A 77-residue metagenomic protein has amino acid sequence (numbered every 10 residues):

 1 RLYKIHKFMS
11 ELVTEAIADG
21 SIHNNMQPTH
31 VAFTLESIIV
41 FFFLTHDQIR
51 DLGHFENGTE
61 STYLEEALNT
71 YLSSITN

Functional and structural regions predicted by a protein language model:
Y3-D19, T34-N77: C-terminal peripheral helix-coil segments that are non-catalytic and often amphipathic
N25: Conserved catalytic-loop position in the HRD/HxD motif
P28-A32: Membrane-interface starts of transmembrane alpha-helices
